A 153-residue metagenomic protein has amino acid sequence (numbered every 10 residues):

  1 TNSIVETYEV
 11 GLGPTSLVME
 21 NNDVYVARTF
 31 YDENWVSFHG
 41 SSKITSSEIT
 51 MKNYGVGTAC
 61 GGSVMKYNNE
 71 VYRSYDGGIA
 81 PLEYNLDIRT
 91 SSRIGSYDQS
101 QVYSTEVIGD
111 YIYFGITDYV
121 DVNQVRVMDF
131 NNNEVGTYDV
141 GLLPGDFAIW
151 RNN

Functional and structural regions predicted by a protein language model:
T1, S37-S42, G78-A80, Q124-R126: A short loop-to-beta-strand structural motif that recurs across blades of beta-propeller domains
T1-N2, E6-S16, V26, Y31 (+1 more regions): Outer-membrane pore/translocation modules
N2-E9, S47-V56, I88-Y97, N132-D139: A short beta-strand motif characteristic of beta-propeller blades
V10-N21, V56-N68, D98-I108, V140-N153: Repeated scaffold domains used in trafficking and secretory/extracellular systems, primarily beta-propellers
Y25-R28, Y72-S74, F114: Residue position within the beta-strands of beta-propeller blades
F30-N34, G78-A80, D118-V122: Short glycine/acidic-enriched loop and turn motifs that connect beta-strands
K43, I49-S74, I79-Y84: Detector for outer-membrane/organellar transmembrane beta-barrel domains, recognizing the amphipathic beta-strand
E83-Y84, I88-T90, Y103-N153: C-terminal closing repeat unit and adjoining cap/tail of repeat-based domains
